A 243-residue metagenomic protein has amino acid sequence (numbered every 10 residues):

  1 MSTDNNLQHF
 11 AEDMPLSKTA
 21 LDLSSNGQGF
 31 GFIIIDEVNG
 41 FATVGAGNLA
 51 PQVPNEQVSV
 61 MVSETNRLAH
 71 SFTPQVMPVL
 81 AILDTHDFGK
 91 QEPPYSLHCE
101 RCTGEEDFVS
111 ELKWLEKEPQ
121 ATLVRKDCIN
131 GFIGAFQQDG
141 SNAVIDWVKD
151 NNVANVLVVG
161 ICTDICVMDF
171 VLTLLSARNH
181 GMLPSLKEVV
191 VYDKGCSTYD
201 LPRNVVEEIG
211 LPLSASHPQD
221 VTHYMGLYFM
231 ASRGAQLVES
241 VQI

Functional and structural regions predicted by a protein language model:
M1-Q8, G47-E56, P93-P94: Short, basic, glycine/proline-bearing loop/turn elements
S2-G31, R67, P74, L97-I243: Active-site-adjacent betaalpha module
Q28, F32, G45-F72, V76-H86: A short alpha/beta connector and helix-capping loop motif
E37, D84, K194: Active-site loop/turn elements of alpha/beta-hydrolase fold enzymes, especially the short glycine-/histidine-rich
E37-G45: Short acidic, Gly/Ser-rich segments with clustered Asp/Glu that frequently serve as metal-coordination loops in enzyme
V38, H86, D127: Anionic group-transfer/hydrolysis microenvironments
G40, F88, S197-Y199: Active-site loop signature of alpha/beta-hydrolase-fold enzymes
D87, E92-E100: Charged, often glycine-rich, active-site loop that binds/positions anionic groups
